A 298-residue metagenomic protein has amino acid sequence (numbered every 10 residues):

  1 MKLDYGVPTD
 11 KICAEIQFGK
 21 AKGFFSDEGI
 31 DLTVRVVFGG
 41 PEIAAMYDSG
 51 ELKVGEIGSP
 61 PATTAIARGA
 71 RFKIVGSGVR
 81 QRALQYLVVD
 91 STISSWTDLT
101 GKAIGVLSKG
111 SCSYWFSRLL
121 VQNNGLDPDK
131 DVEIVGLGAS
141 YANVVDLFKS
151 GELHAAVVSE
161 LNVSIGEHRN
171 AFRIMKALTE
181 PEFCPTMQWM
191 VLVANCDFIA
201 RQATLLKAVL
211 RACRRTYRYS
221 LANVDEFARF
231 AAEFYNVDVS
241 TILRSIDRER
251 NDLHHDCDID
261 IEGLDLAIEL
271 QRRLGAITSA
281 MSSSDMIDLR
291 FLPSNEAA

Functional and structural regions predicted by a protein language model:
M1-L137, H154-E160, A171, M175-A177: Short, glycine-/small- and polar/acidic-enriched structural segments that line small-molecule recognition paths
M1-T33, I261, D265-A298: N-terminal hydrophobic or amphipathic helices and topogenic motifs
R80-L87, F172-I199, R248, S284-E296: Periplasmic-binding protein-like
G101, H168, D288: Phosphate-coordinating loops and pocket residues in cytosolic domains that bind phosphorylated ligands
A142-V145, K149-E233: Pocket-lining segment of extracytoplasmic ligand-binding domains
A200-I277: Secondary-structure end/capping motifs
